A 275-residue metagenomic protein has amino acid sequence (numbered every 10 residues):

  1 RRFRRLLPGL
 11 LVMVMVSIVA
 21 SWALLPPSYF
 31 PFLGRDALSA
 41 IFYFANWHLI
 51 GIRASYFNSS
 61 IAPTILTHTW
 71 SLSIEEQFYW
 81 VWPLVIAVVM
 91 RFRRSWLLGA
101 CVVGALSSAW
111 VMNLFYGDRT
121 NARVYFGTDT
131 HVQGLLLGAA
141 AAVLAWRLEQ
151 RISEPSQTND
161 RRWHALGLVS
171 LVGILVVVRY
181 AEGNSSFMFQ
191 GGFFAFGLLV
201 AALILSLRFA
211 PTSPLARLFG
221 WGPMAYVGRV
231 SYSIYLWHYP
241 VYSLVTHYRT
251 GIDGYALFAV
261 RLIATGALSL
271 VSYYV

Functional and structural regions predicted by a protein language model:
R1-V275: Membrane-interface helix/loop caps of multi-pass membrane proteins
